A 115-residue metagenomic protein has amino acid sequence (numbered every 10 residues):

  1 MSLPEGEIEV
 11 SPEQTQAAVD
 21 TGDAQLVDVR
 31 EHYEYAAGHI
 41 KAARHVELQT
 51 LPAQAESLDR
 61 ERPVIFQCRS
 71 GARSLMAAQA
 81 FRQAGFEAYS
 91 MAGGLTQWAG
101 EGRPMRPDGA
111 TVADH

Functional and structural regions predicted by a protein language model:
M1-Q25, H32-P63, A72-H115: Rhodanese-like catalytic fold shared by cysteine-dependent sulfurtransferases and DSP/PTP-type phosphatases
Q67: Short, surface-exposed ligand- or partner-binding patches at beta-edge/loop junctions that are enriched in aromatics
